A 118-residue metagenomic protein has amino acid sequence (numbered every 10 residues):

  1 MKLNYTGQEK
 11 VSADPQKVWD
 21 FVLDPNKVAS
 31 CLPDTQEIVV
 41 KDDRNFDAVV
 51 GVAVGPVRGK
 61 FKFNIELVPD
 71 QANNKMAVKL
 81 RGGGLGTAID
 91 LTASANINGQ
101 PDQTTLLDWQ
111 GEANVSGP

Functional and structural regions predicted by a protein language model:
M1, V40, G55-G59, D70 (+2 more regions): A generic structural micro-feature
M1-V49, A53: Hydrophobic ligand-binding cavity/cleft-lining segments
K2-Q8, N45, K60-K62, K75 (+2 more regions): Intrinsic-disorder/low-complexity, polar/charged segments enriched in Ser/Thr/Lys/Arg/Asp/Glu/Gln
G7-E9, Q36, K62-P69, L80 (+1 more regions): Hydrophobic/aromatic beta-strand elements that line small-molecule binding cavities or substrate pockets in beta-rich
S12-D14, D43, A53-G55, D70 (+3 more regions): Generic structural motif
K17, S30, R58-K60, A88-D90 (+1 more regions): Short acidic, gly/pro-rich beta-turn/loop elements at beta-sheet edges and active-site/ligand-binding grooves
V39-R81: Glycine-rich portal/gate segments that line the openings of hydrophobic small-molecule binding cavities
L80-P118: Beta-strand/loop substructures that line and gate deep hydrophobic ligand-binding cavities in soluble
